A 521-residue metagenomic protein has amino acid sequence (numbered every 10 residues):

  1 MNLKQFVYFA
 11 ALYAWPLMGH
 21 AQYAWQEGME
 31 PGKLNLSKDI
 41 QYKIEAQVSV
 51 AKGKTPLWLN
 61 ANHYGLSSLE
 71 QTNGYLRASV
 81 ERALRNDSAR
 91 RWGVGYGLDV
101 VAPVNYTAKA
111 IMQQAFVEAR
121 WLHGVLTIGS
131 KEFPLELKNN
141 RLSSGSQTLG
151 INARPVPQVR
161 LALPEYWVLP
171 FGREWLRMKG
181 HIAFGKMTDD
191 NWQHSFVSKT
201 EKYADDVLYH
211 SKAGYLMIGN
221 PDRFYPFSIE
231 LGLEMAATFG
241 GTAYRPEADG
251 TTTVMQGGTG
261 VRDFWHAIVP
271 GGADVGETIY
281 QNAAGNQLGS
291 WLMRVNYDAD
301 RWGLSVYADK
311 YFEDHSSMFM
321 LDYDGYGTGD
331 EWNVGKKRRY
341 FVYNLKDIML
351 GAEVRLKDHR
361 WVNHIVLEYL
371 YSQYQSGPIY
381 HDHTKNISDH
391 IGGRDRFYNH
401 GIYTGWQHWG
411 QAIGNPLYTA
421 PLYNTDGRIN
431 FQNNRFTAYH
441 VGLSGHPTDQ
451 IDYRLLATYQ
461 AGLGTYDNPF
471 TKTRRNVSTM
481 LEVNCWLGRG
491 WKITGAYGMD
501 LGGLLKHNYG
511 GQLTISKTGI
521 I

Functional and structural regions predicted by a protein language model:
M1-W25, G519-I521: Bacterial Sec-dependent N-terminal signal peptides
Y23-G74, D87-L98, G180-F184: Transmembrane beta-strand segments of Gram-negative outer membrane beta-barrel proteins
W25-Q41, R82-V94, T107, R120-G124 (+7 more regions): Short loop/turn motifs that connect adjacent beta-strands in outer-membrane beta-barrel proteins
A46-K54, R82-L84, L98-V104, W121-H123 (+11 more regions): Transmembrane beta-strands of outer-membrane beta-barrel pores
K54-A61, T107-A110, K138-G145, D190-K199 (+5 more regions): Outer-membrane beta-barrel translocator domains and adjoining extracellular loop/strand segments of Gram-negative
A89-W121, F133-N152: Surface-exposed loop and membrane-interface regions of Gram-negative outer-membrane beta-barrel proteins
P134-M255: Internal, well-ordered domain-core segments that constitute the primary functional module of diverse proteins
G276-W291, D298, G303-I521: Outer-membrane beta-barrel pore domains
